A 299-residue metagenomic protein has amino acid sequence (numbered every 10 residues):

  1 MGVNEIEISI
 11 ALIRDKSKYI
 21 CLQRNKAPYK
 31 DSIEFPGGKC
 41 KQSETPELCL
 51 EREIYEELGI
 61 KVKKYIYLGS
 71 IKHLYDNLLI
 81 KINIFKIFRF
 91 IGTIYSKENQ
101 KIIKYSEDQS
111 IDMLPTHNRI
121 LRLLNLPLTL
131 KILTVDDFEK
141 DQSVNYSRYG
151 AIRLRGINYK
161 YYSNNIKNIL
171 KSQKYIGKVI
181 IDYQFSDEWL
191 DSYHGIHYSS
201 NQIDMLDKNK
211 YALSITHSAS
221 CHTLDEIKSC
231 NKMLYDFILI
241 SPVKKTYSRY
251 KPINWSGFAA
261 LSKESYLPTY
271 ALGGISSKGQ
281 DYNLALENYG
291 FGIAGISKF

Functional and structural regions predicted by a protein language model:
G2-I20: Conserved N-terminal beta-strand and adjoining loop/helix that marks the start of the Nudix/MutT-like hydrolase domain
D15-E57, K178: Conserved Nudix-box catalytic region and its N-terminal flanking loop in Nudix hydrolases and closely related
P28, S32, R89, Y95-A151: Nudix hydrolase/Nudix homology domain
S143, V179-H194, H222-L234, K263-A271 (+1 more regions): Catalytic cores of alpha/beta
A151-K210: N-terminal active-site wall of soluble small-molecule enzyme domains
R155-I157, S200-K208, F237-P252, I275-F299: Glycine-rich phosphate-binding active-site loops on the catalytic face of alpha/beta enzymes
I166-Y183, N209-T223, K251-S276: Alpha-helix-loop-beta-strand connector modules within alpha/beta enzyme cores
D191-S200, T216-K263: Glycine/Thr-rich beta-alpha phosphate-binding loop at enzyme active sites
